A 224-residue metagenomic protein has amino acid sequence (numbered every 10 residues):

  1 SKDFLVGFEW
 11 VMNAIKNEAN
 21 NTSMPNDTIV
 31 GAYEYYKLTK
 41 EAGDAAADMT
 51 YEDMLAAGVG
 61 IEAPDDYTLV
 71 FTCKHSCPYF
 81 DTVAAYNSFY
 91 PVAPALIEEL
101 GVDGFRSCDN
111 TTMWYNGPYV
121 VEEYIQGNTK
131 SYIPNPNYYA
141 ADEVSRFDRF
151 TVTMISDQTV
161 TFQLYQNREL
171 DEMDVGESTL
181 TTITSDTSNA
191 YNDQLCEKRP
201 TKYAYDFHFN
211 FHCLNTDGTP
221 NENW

Functional and structural regions predicted by a protein language model:
S1-E9, D66-T72, S76, P118 (+2 more regions): Alpha-helical secondary-structure segments
S1-G31, V70, T161-Q166, N223-W224: Aromatic- and charge-enriched surface segment that lines or borders ligand/interaction sites
F4, E9-N17, K74-P78, A85 (+5 more regions): Sec-exported extracytoplasmic/periplasmic mature domains
N17-G58, G104-N110, L214-W224: Surface-exposed intrinsically disordered loops and tails
A46-M49, L55-G58, D65-D66, C73-S145 (+1 more regions): Gly/Pro-rich hinge or "lid" segments in bacterial periplasmic/extracellular proteins
L69-F71, K130-I133, T151-M154, D171-V175 (+2 more regions): Structural recognition of the beta-strand scaffold that forms the well-ordered cores of secreted hydrolase catalytic
Y86, G104-N110, N137-T184: Ligand-site clamp/hinge motif
T182-R199: Ligand-binding "clamshell"
